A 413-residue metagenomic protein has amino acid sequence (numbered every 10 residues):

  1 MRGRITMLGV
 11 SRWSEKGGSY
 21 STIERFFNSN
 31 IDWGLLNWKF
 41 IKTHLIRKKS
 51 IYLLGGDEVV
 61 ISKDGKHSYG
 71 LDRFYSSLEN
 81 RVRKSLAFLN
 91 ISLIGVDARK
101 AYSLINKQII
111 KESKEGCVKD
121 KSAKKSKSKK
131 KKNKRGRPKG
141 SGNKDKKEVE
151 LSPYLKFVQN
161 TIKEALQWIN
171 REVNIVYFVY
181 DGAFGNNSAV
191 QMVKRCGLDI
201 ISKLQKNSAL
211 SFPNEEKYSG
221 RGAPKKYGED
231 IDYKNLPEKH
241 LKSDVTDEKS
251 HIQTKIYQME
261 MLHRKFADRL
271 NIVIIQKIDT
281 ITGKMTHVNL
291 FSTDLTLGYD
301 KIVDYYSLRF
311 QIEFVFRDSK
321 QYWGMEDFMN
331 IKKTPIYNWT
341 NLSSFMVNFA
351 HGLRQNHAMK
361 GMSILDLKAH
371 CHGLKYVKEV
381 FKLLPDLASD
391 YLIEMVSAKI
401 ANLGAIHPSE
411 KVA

Functional and structural regions predicted by a protein language model:
R2-K66, D72-R73, E164, S219 (+4 more regions): Electropositive nucleic-acid engagement tracts
V10, S50-D64, I91, Y177-G185 (+4 more regions): Short, conserved catalytic/metal-binding motifs centered on acidic residues
S21-T22, L78-V173, A267-T293: Electropositive, glycine- and tryptophan-enriched low-complexity nucleic-acid-binding patches
F27-S126, V245-T246, S250, I256 (+1 more regions): Active-site-proximal, Lys/Arg-enriched surface segment that forms a nucleic-acid-binding/basic interface patch
V60, P224, I231, Y299-N330: Short amphipathic alpha-helical "interface-anchor" segments enriched in bulky aromatics
K124-I272, G361-H370, K411-A413: An internal, acidic/charged active-site-proximal segment that coordinates divalent cations and/or engages
D327-K382: Basic, amphipathic alpha-helical segments enriched in Lys/Arg and hydrophobic/aromatic residues
L367-A413: Long, low-complexity C-terminal extensions of enzymes
